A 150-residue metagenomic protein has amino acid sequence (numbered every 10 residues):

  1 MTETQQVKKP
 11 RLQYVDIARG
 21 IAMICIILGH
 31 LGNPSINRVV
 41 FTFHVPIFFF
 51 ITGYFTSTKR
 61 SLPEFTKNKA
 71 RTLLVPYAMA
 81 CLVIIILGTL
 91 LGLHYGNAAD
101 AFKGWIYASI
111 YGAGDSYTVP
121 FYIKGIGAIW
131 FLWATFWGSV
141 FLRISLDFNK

Functional and structural regions predicted by a protein language model:
M1-K150: Membrane-cytosol interface segments of multi-pass membrane proteins, especially ER/Golgi lipid-handling enzymes
